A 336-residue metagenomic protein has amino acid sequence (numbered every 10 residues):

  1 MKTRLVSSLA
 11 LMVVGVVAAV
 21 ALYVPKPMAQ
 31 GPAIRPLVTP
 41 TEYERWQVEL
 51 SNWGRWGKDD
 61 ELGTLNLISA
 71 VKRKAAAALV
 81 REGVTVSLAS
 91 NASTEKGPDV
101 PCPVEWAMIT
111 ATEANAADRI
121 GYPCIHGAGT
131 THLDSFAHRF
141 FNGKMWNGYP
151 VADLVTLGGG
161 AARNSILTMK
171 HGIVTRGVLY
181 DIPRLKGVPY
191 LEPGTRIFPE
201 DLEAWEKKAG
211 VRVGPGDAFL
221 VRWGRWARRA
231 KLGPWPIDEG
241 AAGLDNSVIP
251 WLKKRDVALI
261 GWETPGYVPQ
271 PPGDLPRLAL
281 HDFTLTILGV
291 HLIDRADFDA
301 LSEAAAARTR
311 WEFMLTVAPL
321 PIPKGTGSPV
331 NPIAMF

Functional and structural regions predicted by a protein language model:
M1-V13: Bacterial N-terminal signal peptides that target proteins for export
A10-A21, K26: Bacterial N-terminal signal peptides
P27-F336: Active-/binding-site microenvironments in catalytic and ligand-binding cores
